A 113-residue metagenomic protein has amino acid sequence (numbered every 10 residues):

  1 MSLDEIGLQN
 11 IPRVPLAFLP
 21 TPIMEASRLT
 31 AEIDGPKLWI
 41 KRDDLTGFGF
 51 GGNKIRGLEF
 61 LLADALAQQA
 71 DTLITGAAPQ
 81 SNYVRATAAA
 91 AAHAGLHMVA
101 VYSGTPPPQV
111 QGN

Functional and structural regions predicted by a protein language model:
M1-N113: PLP-dependent amino-acid enzyme catalytic core
